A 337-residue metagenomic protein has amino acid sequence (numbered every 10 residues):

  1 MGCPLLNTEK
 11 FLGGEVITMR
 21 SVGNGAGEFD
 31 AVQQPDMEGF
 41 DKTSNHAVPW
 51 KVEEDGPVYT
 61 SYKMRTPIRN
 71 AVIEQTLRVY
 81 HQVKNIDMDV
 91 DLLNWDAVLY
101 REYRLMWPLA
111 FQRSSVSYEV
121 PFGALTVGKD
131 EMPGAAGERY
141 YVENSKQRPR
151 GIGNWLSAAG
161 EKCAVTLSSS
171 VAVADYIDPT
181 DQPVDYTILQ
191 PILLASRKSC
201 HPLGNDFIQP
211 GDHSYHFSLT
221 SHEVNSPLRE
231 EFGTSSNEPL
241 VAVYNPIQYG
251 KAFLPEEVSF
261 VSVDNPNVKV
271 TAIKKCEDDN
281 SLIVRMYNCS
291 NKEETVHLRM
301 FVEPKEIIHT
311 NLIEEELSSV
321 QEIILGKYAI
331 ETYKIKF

Functional and structural regions predicted by a protein language model:
M1-F337: C-terminal (or distal) subdomains of carbohydrate-active enzymes
